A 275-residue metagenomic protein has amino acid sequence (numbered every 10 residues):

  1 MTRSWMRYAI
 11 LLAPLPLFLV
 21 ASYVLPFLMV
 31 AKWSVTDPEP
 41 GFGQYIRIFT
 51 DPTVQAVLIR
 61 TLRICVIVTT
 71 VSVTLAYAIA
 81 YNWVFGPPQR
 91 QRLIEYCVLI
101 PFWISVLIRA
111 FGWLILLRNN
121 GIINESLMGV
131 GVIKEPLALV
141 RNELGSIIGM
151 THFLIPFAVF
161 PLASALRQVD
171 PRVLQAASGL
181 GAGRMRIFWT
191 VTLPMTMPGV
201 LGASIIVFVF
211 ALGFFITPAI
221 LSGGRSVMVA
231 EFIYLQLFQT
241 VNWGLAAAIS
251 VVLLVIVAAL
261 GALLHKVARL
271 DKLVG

Functional and structural regions predicted by a protein language model:
M1-R3, I67-L99, I115, R167 (+2 more regions): Transmembrane-helix boundary motif in ABC transporter permease subunits
T2-M6, I59, Q89-R92, E143-G145 (+1 more regions): Amphipathic cytosolic juxtamembrane alpha-helices at the membrane-cytosol interface of multi-pass membrane transporters
T2-R7, Y45-V54, P218-K266: Interhelical loop and adjacent transmembrane-helix boundary motif in polytopic membrane transport permeases
R3-W5, I10-L11, L25, W83 (+2 more regions): C-terminal transmembrane helix and the adjacent membrane-cytosol boundary/short C-terminal tail of inner/organellar
A13-S22, T70, I100, H152 (+3 more regions): Transmembrane alpha-helices
P16-A56, L116, N120, S126 (+2 more regions): Short membrane-interfacial helix/loop motifs at transmembrane-helix boundaries
K32-T70, E135-P136, L235-N242: Periplasmic/extracellular loop-to-transmembrane helix junction in inner-membrane transport proteins
F42, I46, A110-T151, M185 (+1 more regions): Membrane-interfacial helix termini and adjacent extracytoplasmic/periplasmic loops of multi-pass transporters
